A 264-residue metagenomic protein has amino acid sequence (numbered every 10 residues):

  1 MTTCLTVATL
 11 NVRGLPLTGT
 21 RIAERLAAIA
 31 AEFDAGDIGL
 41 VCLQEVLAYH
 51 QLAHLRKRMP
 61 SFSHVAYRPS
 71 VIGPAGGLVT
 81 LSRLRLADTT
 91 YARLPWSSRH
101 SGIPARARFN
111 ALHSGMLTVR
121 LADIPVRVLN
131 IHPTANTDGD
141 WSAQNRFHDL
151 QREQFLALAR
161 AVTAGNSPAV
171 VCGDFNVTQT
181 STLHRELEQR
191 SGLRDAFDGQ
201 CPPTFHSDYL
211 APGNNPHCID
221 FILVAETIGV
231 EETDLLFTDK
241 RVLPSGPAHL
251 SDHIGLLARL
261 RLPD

Functional and structural regions predicted by a protein language model:
M1-R58, I72-A75, L156, P263-D264: N-terminal, active-site-proximal structural segment of metallo-dependent hydrolase catalytic domains
A8-R25, S97-F109, T134-D149: Acidic/histidine-rich helix-loop elements that form or flank divalent-metal/phosphate-binding sites at the catalytic
L10-V12, E45-V46, P133, D174-F175 (+1 more regions): Active-site metal-binding loops of divalent metal-dependent hydrolases
L40-P133, E232-F237: Structured beta-strand-rich core segments of catalytic domains in phosphoester-bond hydrolases
V41-Q44, Y67, V170-D174, D195-D198: Active-site neighborhood of phospho(di)ester-bond hydrolases with catalytic His/Asp-centered motifs
T118-L129, Q144-C172: His/acidic metal-ligating clusters that form di-metal
P133-L158, Q179-E188: Active-site-proximal segments of metal-dependent phosphoesterases and phosphodiesterases across multiple
R160-A169, V177-D264: Metal-dependent phosphoester-hydrolase catalytic domains
